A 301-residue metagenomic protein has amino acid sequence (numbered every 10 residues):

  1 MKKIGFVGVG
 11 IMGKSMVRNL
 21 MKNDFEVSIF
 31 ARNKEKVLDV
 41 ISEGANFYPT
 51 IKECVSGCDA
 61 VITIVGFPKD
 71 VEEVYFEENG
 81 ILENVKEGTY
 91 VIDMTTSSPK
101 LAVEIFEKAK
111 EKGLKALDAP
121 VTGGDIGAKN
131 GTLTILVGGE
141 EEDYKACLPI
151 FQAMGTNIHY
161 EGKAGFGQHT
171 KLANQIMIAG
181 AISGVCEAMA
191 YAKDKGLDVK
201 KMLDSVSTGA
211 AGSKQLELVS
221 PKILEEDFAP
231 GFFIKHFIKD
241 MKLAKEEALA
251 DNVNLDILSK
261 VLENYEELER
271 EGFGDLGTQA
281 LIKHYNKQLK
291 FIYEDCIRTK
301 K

Functional and structural regions predicted by a protein language model:
M1-T63, T89, M94-T95, D125: NAD(P)+-binding Rossmann beta1-loop-alpha1 motif at the extreme N-terminus of oxidoreductases
N33, F67, E140: Residues in the short beta-alpha loop(s) of Rossmann-like NAD(P)-binding domains
I51, V55, A60-V61, P68-L133: Rossmann-like NAD(P)(H) cofactor-binding subdomain of soluble oxidoreductases
S97-Q175: Rossmann-fold dinucleotide-binding core
G131-G138, H159, K163-K195, D204-L218 (+2 more regions): Active-site-proximal catalytic alpha-helix in oxidoreductases
G212-T278: Interdomain hinge/lid region at the active-site interface of Rossmann-like NAD(P)-dependent oxidoreductases
E271-K301: NAD(P)-dependent dehydrogenase/reductase Rossmann-like domain
